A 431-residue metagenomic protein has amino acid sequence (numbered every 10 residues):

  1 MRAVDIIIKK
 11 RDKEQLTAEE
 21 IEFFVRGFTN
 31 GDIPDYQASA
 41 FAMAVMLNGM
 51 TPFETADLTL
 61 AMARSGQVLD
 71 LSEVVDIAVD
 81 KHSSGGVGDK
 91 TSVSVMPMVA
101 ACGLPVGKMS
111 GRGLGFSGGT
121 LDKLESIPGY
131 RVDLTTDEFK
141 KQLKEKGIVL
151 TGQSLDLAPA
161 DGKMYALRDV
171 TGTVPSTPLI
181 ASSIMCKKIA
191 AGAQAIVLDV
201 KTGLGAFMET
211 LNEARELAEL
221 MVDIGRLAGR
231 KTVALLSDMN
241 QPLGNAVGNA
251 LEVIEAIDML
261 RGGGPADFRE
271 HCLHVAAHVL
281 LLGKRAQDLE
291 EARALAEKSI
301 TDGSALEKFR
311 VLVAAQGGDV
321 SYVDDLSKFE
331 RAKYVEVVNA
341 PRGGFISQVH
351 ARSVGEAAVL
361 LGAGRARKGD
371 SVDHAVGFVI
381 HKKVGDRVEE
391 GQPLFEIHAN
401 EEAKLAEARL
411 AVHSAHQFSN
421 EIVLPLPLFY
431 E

Functional and structural regions predicted by a protein language model:
M1-G88, I127, L260, K308-D319: Acidic, glycine/proline-rich low-complexity segments that act as flexible tails and inter-domain linkers
A3-V4, T120, D161-D169, V200-T202: Gly-rich Lys/Arg/Thr-decorated short loops/hinges at beta-loop-alpha junctions or inter-strand turns that position
D5, K10, Q15-A18, F28 (+4 more regions): Well-ordered secondary-structure scaffolds
L47-N48, S94-G107, K187-G192, L227-A228 (+1 more regions): Alpha-helix C-terminal capping segments
I77-A100, L104-F116: Glycine/serine-rich anion-binding loops at beta->alpha junctions that coordinate negatively charged ligand groups
M109, L143, T151-S154, D199-G203 (+1 more regions): Short beta-strand segments
K123-V149, E219-G225, G229: A glycine-rich helix N-cap at a beta->alpha junction
K144-A193: Phosphate/diphosphate-binding glycine-rich loops and adjacent basic-rich segments that engage nucleotide
